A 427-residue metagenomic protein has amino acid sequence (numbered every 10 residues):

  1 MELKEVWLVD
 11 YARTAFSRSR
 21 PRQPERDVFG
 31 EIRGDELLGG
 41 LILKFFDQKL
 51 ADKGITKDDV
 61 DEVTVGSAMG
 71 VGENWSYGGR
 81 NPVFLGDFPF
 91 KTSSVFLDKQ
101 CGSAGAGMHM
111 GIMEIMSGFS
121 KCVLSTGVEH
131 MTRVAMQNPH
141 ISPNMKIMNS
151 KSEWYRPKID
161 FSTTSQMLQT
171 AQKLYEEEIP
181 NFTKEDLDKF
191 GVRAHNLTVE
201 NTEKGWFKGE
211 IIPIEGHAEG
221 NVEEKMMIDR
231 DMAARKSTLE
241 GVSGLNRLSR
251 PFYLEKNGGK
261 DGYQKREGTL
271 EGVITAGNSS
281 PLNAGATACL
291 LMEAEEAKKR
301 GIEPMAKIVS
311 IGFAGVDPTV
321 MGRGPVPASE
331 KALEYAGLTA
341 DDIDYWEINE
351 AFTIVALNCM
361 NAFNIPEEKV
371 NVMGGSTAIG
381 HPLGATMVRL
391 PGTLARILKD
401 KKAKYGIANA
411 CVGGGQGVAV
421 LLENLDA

Functional and structural regions predicted by a protein language model:
M1-S19: N-terminal amphipathic/basic leader segments beginning at the initiator methionine
A12-A15, P21, E31-G40, D186-A294 (+3 more regions): N-terminal extracellular/periplasmic Venus flytrap/periplasmic-binding protein-like
T14-L43, M69-G72, V95-H109, K121 (+8 more regions): Active-site pocket-shaping loop/turn-to-helix segments
S17-R26, I112-I179: Glycine-rich loop/linker segments at domain edges
V28-K146, I211-I228, T319-V320, A340-F363: Conserved beta-ketoacyl condensing-enzyme motif
S67-K121, S162-Q169, K236-L239, S243-P281 (+3 more regions): Conserved catalytic cysteine-centered active-site region of acyl-thioester-dependent Claisen-condensing enzymes
L97-E129, Y175-W206, A288-E295, M360-N361 (+2 more regions): Active-site-proximal alpha-helical scaffold in enzymes
